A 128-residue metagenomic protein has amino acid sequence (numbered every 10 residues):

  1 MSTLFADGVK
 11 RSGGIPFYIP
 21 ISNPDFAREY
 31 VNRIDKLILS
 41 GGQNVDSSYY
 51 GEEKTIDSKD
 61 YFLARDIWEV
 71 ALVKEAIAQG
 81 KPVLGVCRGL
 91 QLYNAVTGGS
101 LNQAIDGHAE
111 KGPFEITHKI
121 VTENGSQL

Functional and structural regions predicted by a protein language model:
M1-V86, A95-N102, D106-Q127: N-terminal beta1-alpha1 cap of cysteine-dependent amidohydrolase-like domains
G89: Conserved SAM-binding loop
